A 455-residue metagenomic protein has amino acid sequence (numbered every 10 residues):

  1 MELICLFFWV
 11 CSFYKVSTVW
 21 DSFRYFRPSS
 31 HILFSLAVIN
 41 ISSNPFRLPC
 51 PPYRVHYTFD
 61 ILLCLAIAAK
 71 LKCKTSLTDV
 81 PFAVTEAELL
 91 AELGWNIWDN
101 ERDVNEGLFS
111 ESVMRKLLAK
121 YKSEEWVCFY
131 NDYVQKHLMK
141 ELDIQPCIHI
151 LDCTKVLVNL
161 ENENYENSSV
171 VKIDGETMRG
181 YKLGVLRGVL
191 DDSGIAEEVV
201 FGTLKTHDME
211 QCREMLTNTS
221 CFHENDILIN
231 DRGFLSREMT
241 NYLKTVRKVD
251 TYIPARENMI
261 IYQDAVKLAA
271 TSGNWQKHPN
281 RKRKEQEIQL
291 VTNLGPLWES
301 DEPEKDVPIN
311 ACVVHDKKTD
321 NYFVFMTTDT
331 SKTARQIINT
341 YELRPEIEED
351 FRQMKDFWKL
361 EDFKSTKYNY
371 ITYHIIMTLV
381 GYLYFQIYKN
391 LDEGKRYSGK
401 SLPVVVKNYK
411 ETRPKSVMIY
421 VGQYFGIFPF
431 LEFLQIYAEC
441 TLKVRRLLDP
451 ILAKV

Functional and structural regions predicted by a protein language model:
S30-I67: Basic, short loop/linker segments at the boundary and entry of helix-turn-helix/winged-helix-like folds
L33, A334-S365: Short amphipathic alpha-helical "interface-anchor" segments enriched in bulky aromatics
Y53-F129, L228: Short, positively charged, Gly/Tyr-enriched micro-motifs that form contact patches at catalytic or ligand/partner
C64-L65, D79-P81, S110, M114 (+9 more regions): Short, conserved catalytic/metal-binding motifs centered on acidic residues
V113-V189: Active-site-proximal, Lys/Arg-enriched surface segment that forms a nucleic-acid-binding/basic interface patch
V171-H223, V313-F323: Electropositive, glycine- and tryptophan-enriched low-complexity nucleic-acid-binding patches
V199-A311, Y397-L402, L442, L448 (+1 more regions): An internal, acidic/charged active-site-proximal segment that coordinates divalent cations and/or engages
D362-R413: Basic, amphipathic alpha-helical segments enriched in Lys/Arg and hydrophobic/aromatic residues
